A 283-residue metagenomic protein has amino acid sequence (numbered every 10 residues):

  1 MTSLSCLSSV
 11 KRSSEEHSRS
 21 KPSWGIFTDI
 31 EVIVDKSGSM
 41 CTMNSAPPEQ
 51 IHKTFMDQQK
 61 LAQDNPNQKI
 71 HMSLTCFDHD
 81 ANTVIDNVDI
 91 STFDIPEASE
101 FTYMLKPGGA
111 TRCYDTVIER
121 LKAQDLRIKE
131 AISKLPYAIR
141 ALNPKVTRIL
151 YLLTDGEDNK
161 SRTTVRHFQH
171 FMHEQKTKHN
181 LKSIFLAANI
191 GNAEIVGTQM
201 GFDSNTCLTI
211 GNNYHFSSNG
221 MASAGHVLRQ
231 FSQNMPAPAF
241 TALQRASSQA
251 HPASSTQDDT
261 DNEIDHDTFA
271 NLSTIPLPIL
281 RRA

Functional and structural regions predicted by a protein language model:
T2-A283: Acidic, low-complexity intrinsically disordered regions
